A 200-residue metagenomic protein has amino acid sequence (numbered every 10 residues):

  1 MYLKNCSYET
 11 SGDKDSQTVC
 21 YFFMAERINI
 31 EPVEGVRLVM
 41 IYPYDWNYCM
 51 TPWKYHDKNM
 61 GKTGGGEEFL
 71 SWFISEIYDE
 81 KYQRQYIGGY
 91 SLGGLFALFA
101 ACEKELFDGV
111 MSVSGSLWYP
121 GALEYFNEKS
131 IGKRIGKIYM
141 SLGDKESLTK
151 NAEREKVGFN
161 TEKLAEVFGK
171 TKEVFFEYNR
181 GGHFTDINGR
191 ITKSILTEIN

Functional and structural regions predicted by a protein language model:
M1-T18, V36, V174: A domain-start/cap signature at the N-terminus of enzymes
S7, V19-D79: Serine-hydrolase catalytic machinery in alpha/beta-hydrolase-like enzymes
Y21-A25, S114, L142: The conserved beta1-alpha1 loop
G88-G93, A97: Gly/Ala-rich beta-loop-alpha elbow adjacent to hydrolase catalytic centers
L98-C102: Short, hydrophobic alpha-helix immediately C-terminal to the catalytic nucleophile
L106-W118: A conserved short beta-strand
W118-E198: The feature captures the conserved acid-bearing segment of alpha/beta-hydrolase catalytic domains
